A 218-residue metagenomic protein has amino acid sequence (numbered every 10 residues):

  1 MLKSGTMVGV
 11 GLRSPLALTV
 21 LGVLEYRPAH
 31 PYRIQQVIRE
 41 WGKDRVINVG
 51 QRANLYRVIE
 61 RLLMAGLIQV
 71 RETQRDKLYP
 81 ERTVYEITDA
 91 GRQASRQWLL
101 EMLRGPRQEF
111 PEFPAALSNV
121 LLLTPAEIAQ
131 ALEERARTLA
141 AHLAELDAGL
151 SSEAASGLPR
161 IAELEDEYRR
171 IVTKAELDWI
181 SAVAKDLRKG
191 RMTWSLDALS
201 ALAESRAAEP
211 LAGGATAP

Functional and structural regions predicted by a protein language model:
L2-Q108: Basic helix-turn-helix/winged-helix DNA-binding cores and closely related short helical interaction motifs
Y26, R57, E134, Y168-A175: DHp/HisKA dimerization-phosphoacceptor four-helix bundle of two-component histidine kinases and homologous
R96-A144: Amphipathic alpha-helical dimerization/coiled-coil segments that flank or bridge DNA-binding/regulatory modules
P125, L132, P159-A162, D166 (+1 more regions): Amphipathic alpha-helical coiled-coil segments and their boundaries
L132, L139-E153, T173, I180: Non-transmembrane amphipathic alpha-helical segments
D147-Y168: Acidic interhelical loop/turn segments
S152, E167-P218: Extended, charge-rich alpha-helical interface modules
